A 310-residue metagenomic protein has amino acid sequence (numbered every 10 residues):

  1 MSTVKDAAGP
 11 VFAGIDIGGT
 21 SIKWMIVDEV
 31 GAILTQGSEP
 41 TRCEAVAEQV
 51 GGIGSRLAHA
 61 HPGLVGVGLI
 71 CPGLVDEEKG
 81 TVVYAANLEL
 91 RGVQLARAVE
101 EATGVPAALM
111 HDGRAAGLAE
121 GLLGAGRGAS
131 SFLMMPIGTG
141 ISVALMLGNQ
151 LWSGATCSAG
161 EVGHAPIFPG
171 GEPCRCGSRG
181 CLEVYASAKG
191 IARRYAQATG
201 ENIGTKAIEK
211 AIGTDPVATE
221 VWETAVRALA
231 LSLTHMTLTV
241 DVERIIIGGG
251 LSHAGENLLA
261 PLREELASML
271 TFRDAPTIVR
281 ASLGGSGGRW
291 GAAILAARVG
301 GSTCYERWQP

Functional and structural regions predicted by a protein language model:
M1-G66, D76-K79, R97-A107, A119-A129 (+2 more regions): ATP-binding/phosphotransfer module of carbohydrate and carboxylate kinases, centering on a glycine-rich
D16-T20, P136-G140, S158: A short acidic Gly-Thr/Ser loop motif
I22-I26, I141-M146: Short beta-strand scaffold segments in enzyme catalytic cores
G37-E39, A86, A155: Short hydrophobic alpha-helix segments
P40-C43, L90, S158-E161: A short acidic/small-residue loop/turn micro-motif
G80-R91: A charged helix-plus-loop insertion that forms the helical arch/lid used to bind and gate nucleic-acid substrates
L109-G113: Short loop/edge segments at beta-strand edges and connector loops that shape dinucleotide/nucleotide cofactor-binding
